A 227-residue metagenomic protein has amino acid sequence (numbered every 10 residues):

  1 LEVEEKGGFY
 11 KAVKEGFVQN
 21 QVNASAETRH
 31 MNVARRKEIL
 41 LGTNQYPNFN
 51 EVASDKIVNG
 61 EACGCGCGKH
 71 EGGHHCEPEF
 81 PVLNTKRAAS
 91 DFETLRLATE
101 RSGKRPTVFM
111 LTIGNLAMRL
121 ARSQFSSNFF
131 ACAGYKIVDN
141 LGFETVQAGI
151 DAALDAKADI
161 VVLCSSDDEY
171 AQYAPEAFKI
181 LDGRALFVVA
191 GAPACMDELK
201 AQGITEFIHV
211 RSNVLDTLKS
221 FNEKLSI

Functional and structural regions predicted by a protein language model:
E2-P106: Intrinsic disorder at enzyme termini
K6, V13, Y46, F109-I113 (+5 more regions): Generic beta-strand/beta-sheet core signal
G7, F130, L199: Conserved, mostly hydrophobic/aromatic
F9, L116-A117, K219, L225: Metal- and O2-centered redox machinery and metal/ROS homeostasis
E15, N23, L120-S123, E198-A201 (+1 more regions): Short acidic, glycine/serine/threonine-rich loops at helix termini
N20-Q21, N115-L120, E169-Q172, C195-D197: Flexible loop/turn segments at secondary-structure boundaries
A98-L163, Y173-L181: Generic long, charged, amphipathic alpha-helical segments
K179-I227: Peripheral docking tails and interdomain loops at the edges of cofactor- or intermediate-handling domains
